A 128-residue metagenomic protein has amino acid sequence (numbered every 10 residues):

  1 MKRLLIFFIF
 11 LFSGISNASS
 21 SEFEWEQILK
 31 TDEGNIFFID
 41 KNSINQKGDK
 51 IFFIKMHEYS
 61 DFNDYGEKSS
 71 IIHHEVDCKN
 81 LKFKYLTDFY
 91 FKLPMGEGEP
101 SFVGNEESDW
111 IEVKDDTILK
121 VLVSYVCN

Functional and structural regions predicted by a protein language model:
L4-G14: Sec-dependent N-terminal signal peptides
A18-I72, D77-N128: N-terminal secretory-pathway/extracellular module detecting exported/lumenal segments and adjacent signal-anchor/first
